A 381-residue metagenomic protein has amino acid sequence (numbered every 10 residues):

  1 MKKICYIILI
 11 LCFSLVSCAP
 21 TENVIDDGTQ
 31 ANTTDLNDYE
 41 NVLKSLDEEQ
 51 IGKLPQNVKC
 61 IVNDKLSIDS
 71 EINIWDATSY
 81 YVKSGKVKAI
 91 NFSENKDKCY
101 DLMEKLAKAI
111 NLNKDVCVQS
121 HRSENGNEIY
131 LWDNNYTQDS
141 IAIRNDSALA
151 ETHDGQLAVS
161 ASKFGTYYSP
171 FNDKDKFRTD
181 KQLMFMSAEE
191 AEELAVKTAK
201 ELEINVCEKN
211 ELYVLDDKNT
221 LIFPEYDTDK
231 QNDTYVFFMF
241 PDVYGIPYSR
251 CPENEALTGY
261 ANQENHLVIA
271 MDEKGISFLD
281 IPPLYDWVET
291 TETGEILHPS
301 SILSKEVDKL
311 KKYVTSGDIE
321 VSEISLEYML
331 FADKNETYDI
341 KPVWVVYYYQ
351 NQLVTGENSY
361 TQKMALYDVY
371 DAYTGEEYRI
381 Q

Functional and structural regions predicted by a protein language model:
M1-V24: Sec-dependent N-terminal signal peptides of Gram-positive bacterial secreted proteins and lipoproteins
I7-L9, F13, I110, I129 (+2 more regions): Intrinsic-disorder/low-complexity peptide segments enriched for small residues
C18-T258: Preferential activation on post-signal-peptide N-terminal prodomains/segments of secreted or lumenal proteins
V24-T29, Y328-Q381: Activation/maturation switch segments at domain boundaries
K65, Y81-F92, W287-S304, D318 (+1 more regions): Short, exposed beta-strand "edge-strand" segments with a Pro/Gly-rich flavor and a Y/T-containing core
I141-T166, Y248-I281, V354-Q381: A short, surface-exposed beta-strand/turn
R178, E193-T355: Segments that shape or occlude catalytic/ligand-binding pockets
